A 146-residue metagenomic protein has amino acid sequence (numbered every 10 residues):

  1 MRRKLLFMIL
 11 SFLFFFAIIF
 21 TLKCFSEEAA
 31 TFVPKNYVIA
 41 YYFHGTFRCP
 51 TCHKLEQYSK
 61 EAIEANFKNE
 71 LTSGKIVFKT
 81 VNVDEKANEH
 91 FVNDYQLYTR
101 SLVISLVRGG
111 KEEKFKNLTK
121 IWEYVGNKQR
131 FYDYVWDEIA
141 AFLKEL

Functional and structural regions predicted by a protein language model:
M1-L5: Positively charged n-region of N-terminal signal peptides that target proteins for export
I9-F20: Bacterial N-terminal signal peptides
C24-S26: Boundary at the C-terminal end of the N-terminal hydrophobic targeting segment
V33-A65: Local sequence-structure signature of Cys/Sec-based thiol-disulfide redox active-site neighborhoods
L71-A87: Thiol-based oxidoreductase modules, predominantly thioredoxin-like and allied folds used for disulfide exchange
A87, V92-V107, E113: Structural micro-motif
I104-L146: Non-catalytic, surface beta->alpha helical segment in thiol-disulfide oxidoreductase systems
